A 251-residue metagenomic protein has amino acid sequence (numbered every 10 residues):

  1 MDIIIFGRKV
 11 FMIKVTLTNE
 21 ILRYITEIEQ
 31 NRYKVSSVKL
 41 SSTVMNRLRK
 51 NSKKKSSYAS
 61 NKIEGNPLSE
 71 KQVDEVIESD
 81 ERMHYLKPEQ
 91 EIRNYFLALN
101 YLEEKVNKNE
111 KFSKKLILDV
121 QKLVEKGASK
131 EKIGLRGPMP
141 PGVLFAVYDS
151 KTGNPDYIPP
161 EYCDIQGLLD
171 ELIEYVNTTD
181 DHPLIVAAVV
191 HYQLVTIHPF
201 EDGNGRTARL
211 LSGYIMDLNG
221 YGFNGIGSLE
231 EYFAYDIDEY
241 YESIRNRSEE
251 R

Functional and structural regions predicted by a protein language model:
M1-R251: FIC/Doc superfamily catalytic core
